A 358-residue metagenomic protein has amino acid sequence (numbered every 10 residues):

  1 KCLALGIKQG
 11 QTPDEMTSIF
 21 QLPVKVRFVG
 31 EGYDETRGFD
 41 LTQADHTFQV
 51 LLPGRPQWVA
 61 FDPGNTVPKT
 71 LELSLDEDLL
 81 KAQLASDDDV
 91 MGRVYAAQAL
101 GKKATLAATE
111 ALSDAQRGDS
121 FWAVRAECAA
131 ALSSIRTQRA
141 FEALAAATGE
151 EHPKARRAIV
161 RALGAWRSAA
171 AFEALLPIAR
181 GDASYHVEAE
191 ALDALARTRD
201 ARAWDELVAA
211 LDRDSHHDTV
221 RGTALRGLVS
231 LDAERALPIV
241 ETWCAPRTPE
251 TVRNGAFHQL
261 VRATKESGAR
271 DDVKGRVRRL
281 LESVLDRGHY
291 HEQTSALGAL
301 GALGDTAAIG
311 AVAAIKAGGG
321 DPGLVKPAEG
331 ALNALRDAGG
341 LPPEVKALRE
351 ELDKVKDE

Functional and structural regions predicted by a protein language model:
K1-S134, R156, S184: Non-catalytic accessory/interaction domains
L73-L84, T105-R117, T137-G149, R157 (+6 more regions): Amphipathic alpha-helical scaffolding segments comprising HEAT/armadillo-like alpha-solenoid repeats
D89-M91, L106, F121-A123, Q138 (+10 more regions): Alpha-helix N-cap/helix-start positions at coil->helix boundaries
A96, C128, I159, A191 (+4 more regions): Conserved hydrophobic register position within alpha-solenoid helical repeats
A99, A131-S134, A162-A165, A194-R197 (+5 more regions): Core register positions within helices of long alpha-helical scaffolds
T264-K265, D337: Specific register positions within alpha-helical solenoid repeats of the TPR/Sel1-like families, i.e., one
Y290-A338: Extended alpha-helical scaffolding segments
D337-E358: Long, leucine- and charge-enriched amphipathic alpha-helices that form heptad-repeat coiled-coil/leucine-zipper-like
